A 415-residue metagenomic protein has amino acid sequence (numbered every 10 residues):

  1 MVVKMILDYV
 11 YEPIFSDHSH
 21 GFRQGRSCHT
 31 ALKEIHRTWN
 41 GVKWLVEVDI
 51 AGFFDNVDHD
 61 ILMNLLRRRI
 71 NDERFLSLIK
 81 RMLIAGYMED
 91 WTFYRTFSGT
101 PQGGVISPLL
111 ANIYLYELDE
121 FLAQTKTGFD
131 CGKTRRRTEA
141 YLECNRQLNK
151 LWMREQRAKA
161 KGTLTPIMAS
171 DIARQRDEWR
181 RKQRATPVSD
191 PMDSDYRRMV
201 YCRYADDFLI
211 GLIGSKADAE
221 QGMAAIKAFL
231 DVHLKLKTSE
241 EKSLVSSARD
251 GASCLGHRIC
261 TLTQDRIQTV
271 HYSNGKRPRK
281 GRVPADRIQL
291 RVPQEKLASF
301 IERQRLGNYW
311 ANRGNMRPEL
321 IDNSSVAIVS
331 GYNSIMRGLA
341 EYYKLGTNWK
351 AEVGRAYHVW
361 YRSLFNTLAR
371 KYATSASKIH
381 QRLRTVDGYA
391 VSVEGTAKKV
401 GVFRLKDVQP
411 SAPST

Functional and structural regions predicted by a protein language model:
M1-T415: Non-catalytic terminal/accessory segments
